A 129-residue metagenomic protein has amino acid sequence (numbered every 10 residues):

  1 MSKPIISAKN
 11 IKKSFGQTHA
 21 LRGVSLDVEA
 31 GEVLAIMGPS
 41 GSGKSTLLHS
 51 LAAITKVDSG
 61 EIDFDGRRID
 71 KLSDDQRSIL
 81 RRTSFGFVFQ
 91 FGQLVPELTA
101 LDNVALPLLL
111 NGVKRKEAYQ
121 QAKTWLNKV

Functional and structural regions predicted by a protein language model:
L34-A35, F87: Short beta-strand immediately N-terminal to the Walker A/P-loop
M37-P39: The feature captures the beta-strand-to-loop junction immediately N-terminal to the Walker
A52: Helix-to-loop junction immediately C-terminal to a conserved catalytic motif
G60-R68: Conserved ABC transporter NBD signature motif
R67-R68, L109, K116-V129: Conserved ABC ATPase "signature" region
I69-F85: ABC ATPase NBD coupling module
L98-P107: Short coil-to-helix segment of the ABC ATPase nucleotide-binding domain corresponding to the Q-loop/switch region
